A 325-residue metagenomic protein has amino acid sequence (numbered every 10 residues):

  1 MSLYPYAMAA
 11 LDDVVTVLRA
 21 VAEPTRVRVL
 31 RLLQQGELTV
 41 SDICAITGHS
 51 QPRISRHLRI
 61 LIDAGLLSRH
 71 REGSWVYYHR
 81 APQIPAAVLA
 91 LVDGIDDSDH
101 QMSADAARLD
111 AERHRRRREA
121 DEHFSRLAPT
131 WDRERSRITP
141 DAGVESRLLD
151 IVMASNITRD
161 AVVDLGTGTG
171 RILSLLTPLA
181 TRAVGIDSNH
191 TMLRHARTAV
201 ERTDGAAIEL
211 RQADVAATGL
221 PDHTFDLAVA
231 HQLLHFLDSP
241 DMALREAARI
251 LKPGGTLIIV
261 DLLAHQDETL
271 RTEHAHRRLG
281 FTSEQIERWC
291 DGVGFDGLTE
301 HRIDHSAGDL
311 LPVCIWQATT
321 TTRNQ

Functional and structural regions predicted by a protein language model:
S2-A9, A86-D132: Amphipathic alpha-helical dimerization/coiled-coil segments that flank or bridge DNA-binding/regulatory modules
A9-P52, W75-Q83, R147-L149: N-terminal helix-turn-helix DNA-binding core of bacterial DNA-binding proteins
D63-E72, H79: Beta-hairpin "wing" of winged helix-turn-helix
T139-D160: Conserved alpha-helix/loop element of class I SAM-dependent methyltransferases that forms part of the SAM/SAH-binding
A161-V163, T169-A217: Class I SAM-dependent methyltransferase SAM/SAH-binding core
A216-A228: A short acidic, Gly/Pro-enriched loop at the edge of an enzyme's catalytic core that lines a small-molecule cofactor
D241-T256: A short glycine-rich, Lys/Arg-flanked "PGG" loop and its adjoining helix->strand segment in the class I
T256-W316: C-terminal alpha-helical "lid/dimerization" subdomain adjacent to the S-adenosyl-L-methionine
